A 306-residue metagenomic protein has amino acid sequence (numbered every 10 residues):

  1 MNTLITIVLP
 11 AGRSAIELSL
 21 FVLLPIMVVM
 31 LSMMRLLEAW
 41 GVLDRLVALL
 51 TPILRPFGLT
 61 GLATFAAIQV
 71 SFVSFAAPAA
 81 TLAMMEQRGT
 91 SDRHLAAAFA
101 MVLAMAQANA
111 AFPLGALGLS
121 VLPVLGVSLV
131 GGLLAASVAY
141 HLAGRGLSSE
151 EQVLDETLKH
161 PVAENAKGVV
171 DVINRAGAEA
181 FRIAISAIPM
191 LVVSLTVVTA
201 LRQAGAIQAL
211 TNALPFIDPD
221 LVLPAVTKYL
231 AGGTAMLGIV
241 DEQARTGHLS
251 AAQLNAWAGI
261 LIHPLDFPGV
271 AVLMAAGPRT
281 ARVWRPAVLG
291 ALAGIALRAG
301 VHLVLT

Functional and structural regions predicted by a protein language model:
M1-R45, L303: N-terminal signal-anchor module of multipass membrane proteins
M1-T6, P10, G144-A178: Intrinsically disordered, low-complexity non-transmembrane regions of multi-pass membrane transporters
L23-S32, V127-A136, E151-K159, A187-T196: Hydrophobic mid-bilayer segments of alpha-helices in multi-pass membrane transport proteins, especially secondary
M30, M34-L54, V169-Q243: Transmembrane helical segments that form the transport core of multi-pass membrane transport proteins
E38-V47, R55-L82: Membrane helical hairpin/interfacial module
A48-A63, E150-V169, I217-D218: Juxtamembrane inter-helical linkers in multi-pass membrane proteins
A63-S71, D220-L230, N255: A loop-to-helix transmembrane entry motif
P78-H141, G238-T306: C-terminal transmembrane helix pair
